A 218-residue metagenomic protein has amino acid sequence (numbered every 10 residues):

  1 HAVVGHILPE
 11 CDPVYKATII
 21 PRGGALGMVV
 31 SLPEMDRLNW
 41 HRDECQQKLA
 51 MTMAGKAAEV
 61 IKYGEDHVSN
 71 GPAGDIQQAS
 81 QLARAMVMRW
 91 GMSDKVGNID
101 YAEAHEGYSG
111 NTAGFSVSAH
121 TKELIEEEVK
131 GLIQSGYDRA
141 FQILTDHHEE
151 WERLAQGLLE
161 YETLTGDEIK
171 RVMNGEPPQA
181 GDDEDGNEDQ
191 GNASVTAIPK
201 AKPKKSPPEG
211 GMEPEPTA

Functional and structural regions predicted by a protein language model:
A2-A218: Soluble catalytic regions of large protease machineries
